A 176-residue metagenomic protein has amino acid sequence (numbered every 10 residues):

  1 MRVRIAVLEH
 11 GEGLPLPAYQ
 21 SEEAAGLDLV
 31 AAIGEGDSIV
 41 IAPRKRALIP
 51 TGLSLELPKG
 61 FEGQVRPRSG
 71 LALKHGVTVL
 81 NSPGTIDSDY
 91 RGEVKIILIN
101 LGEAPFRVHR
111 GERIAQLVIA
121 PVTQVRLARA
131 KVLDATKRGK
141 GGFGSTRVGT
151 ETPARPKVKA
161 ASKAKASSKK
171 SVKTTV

Functional and structural regions predicted by a protein language model:
M1-V176: DUTPase catalytic domain/fold
